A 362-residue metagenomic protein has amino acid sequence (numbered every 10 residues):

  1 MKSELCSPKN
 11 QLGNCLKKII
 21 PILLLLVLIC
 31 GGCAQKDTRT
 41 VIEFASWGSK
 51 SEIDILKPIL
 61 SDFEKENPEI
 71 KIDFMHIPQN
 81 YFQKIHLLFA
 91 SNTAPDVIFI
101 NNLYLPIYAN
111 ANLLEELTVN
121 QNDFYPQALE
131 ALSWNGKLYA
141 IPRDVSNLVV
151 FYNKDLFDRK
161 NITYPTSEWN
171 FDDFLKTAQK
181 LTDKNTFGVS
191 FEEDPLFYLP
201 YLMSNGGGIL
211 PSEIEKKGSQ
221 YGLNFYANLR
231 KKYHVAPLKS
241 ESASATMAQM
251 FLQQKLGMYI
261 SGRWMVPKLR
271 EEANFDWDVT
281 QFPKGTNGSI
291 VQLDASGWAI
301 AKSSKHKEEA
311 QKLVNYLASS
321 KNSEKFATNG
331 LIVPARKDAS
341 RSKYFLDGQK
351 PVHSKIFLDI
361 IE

Functional and structural regions predicted by a protein language model:
K2-S3, S7-N10, I22-I107, Y164 (+4 more regions): Conserved N-terminal structural module of periplasmic/extracytoplasmic solute-binding proteins
S61, E66, K71, N228-Y233 (+2 more regions): Extracytoplasmic/periplasmic substrate-recognition and gating elements
H76-K84, L103, W169-L175, P237-L252: Short helix-initiation/N-cap motifs at beta->coil->alpha
D96-F99, G257-G262, D278: Paired acidic/hydrophobic, glycine-rich loop segments that form the ligand-binding mouth/hinge of periplasmic-binding
I100-V149, L175, D278-T280, L346-K350: Hinge/lid segment of periplasmic solute-binding proteins
P106-N112, A128-P165, F191-P211, L293-I300 (+1 more regions): Periplasmic solute-binding protein
A178-Q179, P211-S240: Glycine-centered hinge/linker elements that transmit conformational signals in sensory and ligand-binding systems
T328-E362: Long, aromatic- and glycine/proline-rich binding clefts that accommodate carbohydrate-like moieties
